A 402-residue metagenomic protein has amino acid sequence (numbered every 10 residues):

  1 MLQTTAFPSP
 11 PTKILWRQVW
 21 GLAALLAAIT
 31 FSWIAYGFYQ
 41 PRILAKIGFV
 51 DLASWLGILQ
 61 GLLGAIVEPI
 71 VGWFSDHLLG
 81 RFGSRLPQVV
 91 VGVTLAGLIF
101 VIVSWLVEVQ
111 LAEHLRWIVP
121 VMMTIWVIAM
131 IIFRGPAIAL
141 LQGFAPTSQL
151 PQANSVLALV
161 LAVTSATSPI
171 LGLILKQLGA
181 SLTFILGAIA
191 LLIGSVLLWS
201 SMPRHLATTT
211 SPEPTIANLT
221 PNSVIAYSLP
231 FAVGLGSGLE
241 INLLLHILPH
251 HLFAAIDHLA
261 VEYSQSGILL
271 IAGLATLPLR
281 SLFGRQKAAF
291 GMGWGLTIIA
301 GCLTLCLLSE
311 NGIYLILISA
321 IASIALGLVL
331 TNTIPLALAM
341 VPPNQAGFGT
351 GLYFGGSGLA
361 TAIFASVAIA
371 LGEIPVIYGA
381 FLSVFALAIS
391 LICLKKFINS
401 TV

Functional and structural regions predicted by a protein language model:
L2-G61, Y227-V233, S237-A255: Helix-loop boundary and gating motifs at the non-cytosolic
V50-S54, T147-V156, V341-Y353: Loop-to-transmembrane helix entry/capping segments in MFS-fold secondary transporters and related SLC/MFSD carriers
G64, P151-L173, F354-A365: Glycine-rich segments within core transmembrane alpha-helices of 12-TM secondary carriers
I66-F82, A275-A288: Helix-to-loop junctions at the C-terminal end of transmembrane segments in multipass secondary transporters
R85-I102, F290-L305: Structural signature of the two symmetry-related core transmembrane helices
I132-A145, L328-P342: Intracellular juxtamembrane helix-capping segments at the cytosolic ends of symmetry-related transmembrane helices
A289-N332: C-terminal transmembrane helical hairpin of 12-TM major facilitator-type secondary transporters
P343-E373: A late C-terminal transmembrane helix in Major Facilitator Superfamily
